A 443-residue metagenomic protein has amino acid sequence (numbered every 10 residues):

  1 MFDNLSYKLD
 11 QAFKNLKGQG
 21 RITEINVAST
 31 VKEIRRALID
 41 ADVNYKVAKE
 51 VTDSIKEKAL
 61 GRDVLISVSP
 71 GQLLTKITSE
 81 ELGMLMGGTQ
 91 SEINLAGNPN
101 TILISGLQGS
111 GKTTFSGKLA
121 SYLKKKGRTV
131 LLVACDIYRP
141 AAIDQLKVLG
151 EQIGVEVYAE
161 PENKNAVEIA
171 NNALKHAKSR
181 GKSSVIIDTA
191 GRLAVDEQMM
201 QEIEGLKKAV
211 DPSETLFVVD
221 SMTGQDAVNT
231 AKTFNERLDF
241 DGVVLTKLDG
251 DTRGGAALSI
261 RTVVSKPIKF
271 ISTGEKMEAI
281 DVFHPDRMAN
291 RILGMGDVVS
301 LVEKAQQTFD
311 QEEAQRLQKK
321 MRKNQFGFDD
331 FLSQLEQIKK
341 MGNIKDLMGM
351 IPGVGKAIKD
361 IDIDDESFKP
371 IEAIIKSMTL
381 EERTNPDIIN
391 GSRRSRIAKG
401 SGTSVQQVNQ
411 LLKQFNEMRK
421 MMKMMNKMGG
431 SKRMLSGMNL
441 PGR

Functional and structural regions predicted by a protein language model:
F2-Q19, R287-R443: Long amphipathic alpha-helical segments used for membrane anchoring, targeting, substrate engagement, or oligomerization
K8-C135, A142-R180, S184-I187: Primarily NTPase-proximal linker/entry elements flanking Walker-type ATP/GTP-binding cores
L16, D42, T78, L107 (+9 more regions): Residue-level signature of catalytic and energy-coupling elements of molecular machines, predominantly ATP/GTP-dependent
Q19, N26, E92-A96, S105-Q108 (+13 more regions): Replace "in large, NTP-powered and nucleic-acid-processing enzymes" with "in large, NTP-powered factors and other
G109-S110, Y138-P140, K164-A166, G191-V195 (+2 more regions): Short, small-residue-enriched loops and turns at beta-alpha junctions that line or gate enzyme active sites
K126-L131, I153-V157, S183-V185, V210-T215 (+2 more regions): Short, surface-exposed connector motifs at secondary-structure boundaries
P140-L146, A227-T230: Short, glycine/polar-rich helix-capping loops at beta-to-alpha or helix-loop-helix junctions that flank or form
A170-N171, K182, A194, Q198-K208 (+1 more regions): Conserved phosphate-handling catalytic cores of large alpha/beta enzymes
